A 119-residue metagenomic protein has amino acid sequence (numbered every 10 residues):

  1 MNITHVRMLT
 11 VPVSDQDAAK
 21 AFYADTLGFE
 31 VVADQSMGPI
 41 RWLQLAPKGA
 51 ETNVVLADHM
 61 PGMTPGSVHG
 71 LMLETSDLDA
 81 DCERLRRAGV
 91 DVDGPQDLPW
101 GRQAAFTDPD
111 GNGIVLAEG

Functional and structural regions predicted by a protein language model:
M1-K20, E51, V68-L71: N-terminal beta-strand motif that seeds the catalytic metal site of vicinal oxygen chelate
M1-N2, M8-V11, V32-A33, R41 (+1 more regions): Vicinal oxygen chelate
T10-P12, A46, M72-S76, A117: Short hydrophobic/aromatic beta-strand micro-patches that form the beta-sheet surface supporting nucleotide- or nucleic
Q16, M37-G38, K48-A50, L78 (+2 more regions): Short strand-connecting beta-turns/loops that link adjacent beta-strands
D17-E30: Amphipathic alpha-helical segments
F22, D79-R84: Short amphipathic alpha-helices within nucleic acid-binding modules
E30-G66, G113-G119: Conserved short beta-strand elements that form part of the metal-binding/catalytic scaffold of enzyme active sites
